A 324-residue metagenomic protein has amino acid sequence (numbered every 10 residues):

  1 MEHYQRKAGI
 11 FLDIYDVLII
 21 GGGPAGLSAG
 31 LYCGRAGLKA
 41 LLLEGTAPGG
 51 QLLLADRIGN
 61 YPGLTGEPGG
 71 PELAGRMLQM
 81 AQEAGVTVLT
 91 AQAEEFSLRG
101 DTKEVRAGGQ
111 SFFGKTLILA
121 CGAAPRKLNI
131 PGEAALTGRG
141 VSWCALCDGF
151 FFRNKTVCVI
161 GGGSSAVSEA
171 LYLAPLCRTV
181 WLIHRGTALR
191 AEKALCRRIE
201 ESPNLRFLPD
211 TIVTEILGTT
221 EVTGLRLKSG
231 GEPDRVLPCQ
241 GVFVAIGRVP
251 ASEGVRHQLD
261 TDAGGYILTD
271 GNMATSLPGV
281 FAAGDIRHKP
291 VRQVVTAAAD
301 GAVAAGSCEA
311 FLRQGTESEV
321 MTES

Functional and structural regions predicted by a protein language model:
Y4-R6, I10, A123-L176, L268-D270: Glycine-rich dinucleotide-binding loop and its adjacent helix/turn
G9, Y15-A84, K155-T156, S165-E192 (+1 more regions): Beta1-alpha1 glycine-rich phosphate/pyrophosphate-binding loop at the start of Rossmann-like nucleotide-binding domains
I14-D16, A91, R153-K155, D210 (+2 more regions): Phosphate-coordination loops involved in phosphoryl transfer and adenosine-cofactor binding
G21-G26, G122, G161-G163, G284: Conserved phosphate-binding and hydrolysis motifs of nucleotide-dependent enzymes
A81-R106, F112, P175-G271, A310-S324: A Rossmann-like FAD-binding core segment of flavoenzymes
V88-A107, S111-F151: Glycine/small-residue-rich loop that forms an oxyanion/phosphate-binding "nest" at active or ligand-binding sites
N129, A135-F151, I246-Q293, D300 (+1 more regions): FAD-site-proximal beta/loop scaffold in flavoenzymes
